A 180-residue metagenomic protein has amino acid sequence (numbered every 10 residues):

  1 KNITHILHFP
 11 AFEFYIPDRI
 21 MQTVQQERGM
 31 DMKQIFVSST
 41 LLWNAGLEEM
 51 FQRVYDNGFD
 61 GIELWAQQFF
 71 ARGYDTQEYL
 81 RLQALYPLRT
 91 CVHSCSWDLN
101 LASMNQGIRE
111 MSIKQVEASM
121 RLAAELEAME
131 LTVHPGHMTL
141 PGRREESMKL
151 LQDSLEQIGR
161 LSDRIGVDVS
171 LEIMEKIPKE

Functional and structural regions predicted by a protein language model:
K1-I6, F12, E175-P178: Short intrinsically disordered, low-complexity coil segments enriched in acidic
T4, H8, Y15, Q22-A124: N-terminal pre-domain/capping segments
E13, I20, Q25-Q26, M138 (+1 more regions): A generic alpha-helix propensity feature with a strong bias for hydrophobic helices
N105-E180: Active-site acidic/histidine proton-transfer and metal-coordination neighborhood in alpha/beta enzyme cores
